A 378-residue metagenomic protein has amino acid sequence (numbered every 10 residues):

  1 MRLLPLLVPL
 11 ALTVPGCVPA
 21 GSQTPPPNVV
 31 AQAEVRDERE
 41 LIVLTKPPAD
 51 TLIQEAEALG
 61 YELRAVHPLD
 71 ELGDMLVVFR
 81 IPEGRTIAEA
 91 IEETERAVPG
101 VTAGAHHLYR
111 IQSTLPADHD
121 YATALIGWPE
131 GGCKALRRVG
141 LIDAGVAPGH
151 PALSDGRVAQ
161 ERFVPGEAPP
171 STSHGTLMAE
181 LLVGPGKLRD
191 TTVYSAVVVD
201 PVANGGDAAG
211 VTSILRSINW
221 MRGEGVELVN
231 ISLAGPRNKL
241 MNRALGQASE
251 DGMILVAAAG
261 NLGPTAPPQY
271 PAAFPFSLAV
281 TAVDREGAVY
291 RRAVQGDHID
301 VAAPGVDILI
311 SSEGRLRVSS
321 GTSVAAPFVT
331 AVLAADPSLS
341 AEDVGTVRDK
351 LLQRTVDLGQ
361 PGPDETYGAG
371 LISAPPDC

Functional and structural regions predicted by a protein language model:
P5-P15: Bacterial N-terminal signal peptides
C17-Q23, P27-A33, R222, V226-L233 (+5 more regions): C-terminal subdomain of the subtilisin-like protease fold in secreted/lumenal serine endopeptidases
S22-Q112, V226-L228: Inhibitory N-terminal propeptides of secreted protease zymogens
D70-G73, E89-G156, T366: Protease zymogen maturation seam
T102-G104, Y194, I254-A257, A279-V280 (+2 more regions): Structural detector of well-ordered beta-strand residues that form the stable sheet scaffold of enzyme domains
W128-V139, A144-A159, G166-V211, F274-P275 (+2 more regions): Subtilisin-like serine protease catalytic core
P129-A135, D207-V229, K239-L255, T265-A279 (+3 more regions): Mature extracellular/periplasmic domains of secretome proteins
D143, Q269-E342, D349, A374-P376: Extracellular S/T/G-rich loop segment that most often corresponds to the catalytic His/Ser-adjacent loop
